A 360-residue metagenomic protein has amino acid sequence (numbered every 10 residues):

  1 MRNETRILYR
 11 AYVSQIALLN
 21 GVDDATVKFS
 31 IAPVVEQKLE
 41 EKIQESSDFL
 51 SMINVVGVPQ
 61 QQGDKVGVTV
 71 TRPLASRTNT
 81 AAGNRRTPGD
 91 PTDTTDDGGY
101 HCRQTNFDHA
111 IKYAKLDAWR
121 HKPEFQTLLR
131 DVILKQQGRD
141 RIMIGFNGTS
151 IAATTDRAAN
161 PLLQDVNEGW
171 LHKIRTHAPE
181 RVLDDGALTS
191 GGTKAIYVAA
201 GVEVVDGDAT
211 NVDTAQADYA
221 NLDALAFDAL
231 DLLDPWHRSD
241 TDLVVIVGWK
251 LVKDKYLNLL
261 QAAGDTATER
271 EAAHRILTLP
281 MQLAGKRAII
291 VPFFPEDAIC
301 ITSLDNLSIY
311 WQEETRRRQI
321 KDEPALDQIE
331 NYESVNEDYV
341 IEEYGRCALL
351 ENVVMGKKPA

Functional and structural regions predicted by a protein language model:
R2-V13, L19, D23-S47, Q164-F227 (+2 more regions): Sequence/fold signature of self-assembling virion shell proteins
N3, I7, T71-D90, R139-I151: Signature of extracytoplasmic/envelope-associated structural regions
Y12, R77-P88, T92-D93, A110 (+5 more regions): Residue-level signal for well-ordered alpha-helical segments
F29-I111, L163-D165, G169-H172: Assembly/oligomerization interface modules of large self-assembling protein complexes
V56-Q61, T69-P73, R77, A114 (+4 more regions): Compositionally biased, intrinsically disordered low-complexity segments
G57, Q61-V68, R72-A75, N147-I151 (+4 more regions): Charge-rich, low-complexity amphipathic helices in intrinsically disordered tails/linkers adjacent to domains
V68, D93-L183, P235-V252, A288 (+2 more regions): Long, contiguous amphipathic alpha-helices that act as assembly "spine/axial" helices in icosahedral shell and virion
D228-L232, W236: CE4/NodB-like, metal-dependent polysaccharide N-deacetylase domain that modifies extracellular/periplasmic N-acetylated
